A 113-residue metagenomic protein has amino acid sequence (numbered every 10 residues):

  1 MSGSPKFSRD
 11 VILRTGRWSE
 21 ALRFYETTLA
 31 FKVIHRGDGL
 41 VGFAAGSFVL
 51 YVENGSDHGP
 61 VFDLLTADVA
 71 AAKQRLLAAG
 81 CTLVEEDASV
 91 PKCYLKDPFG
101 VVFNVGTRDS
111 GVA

Functional and structural regions predicted by a protein language model:
M1-L22, V49, P60-L64, T107-A113: N-terminal beta-strand motif that seeds the catalytic metal site of vicinal oxygen chelate
M1-S4, L13, A78-A113: Vicinal oxygen chelate
R9, D38-G39, P60, S89-P91: Residue-level marker for the onset of beta-strands and adjacent loop->beta junctions in well-ordered domains
A21-E26, L76, G100: Conserved active-site tyrosine of GNAT-family acetyltransferases
T28-I34, G80-T82: Conserved acetyl-CoA-binding loop of GNAT-fold acetyltransferases
F31-T66, V102-R108: Conserved short beta-strand elements that form part of the metal-binding/catalytic scaffold of enzyme active sites
F62-L77, C81, E85: Mid-chain, well-packed structural core segment of small domains
